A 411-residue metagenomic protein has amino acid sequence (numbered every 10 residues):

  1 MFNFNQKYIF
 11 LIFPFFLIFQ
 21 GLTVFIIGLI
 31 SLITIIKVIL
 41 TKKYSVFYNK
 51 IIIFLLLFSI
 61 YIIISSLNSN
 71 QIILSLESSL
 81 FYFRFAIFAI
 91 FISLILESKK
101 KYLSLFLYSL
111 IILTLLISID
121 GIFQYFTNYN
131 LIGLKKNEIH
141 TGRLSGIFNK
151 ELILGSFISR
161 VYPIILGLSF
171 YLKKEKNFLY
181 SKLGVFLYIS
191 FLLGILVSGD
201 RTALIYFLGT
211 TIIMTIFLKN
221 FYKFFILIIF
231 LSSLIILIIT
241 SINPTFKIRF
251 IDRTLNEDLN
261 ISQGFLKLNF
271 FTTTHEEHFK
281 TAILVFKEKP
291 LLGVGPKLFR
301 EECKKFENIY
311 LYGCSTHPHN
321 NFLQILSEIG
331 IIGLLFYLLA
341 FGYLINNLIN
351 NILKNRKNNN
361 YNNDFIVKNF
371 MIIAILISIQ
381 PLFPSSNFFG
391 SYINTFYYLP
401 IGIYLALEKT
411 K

Functional and structural regions predicted by a protein language model:
M1-E77, L94-S104, Y108, Y171-K182 (+3 more regions): Transmembrane signal-anchor hairpin modules in multi-pass inner-membrane enzymes, especially those that act on
I9, F19-L40, S79-I90, L154-Y162 (+3 more regions): Membrane-embedded alpha-helical segments of multi-pass membrane proteins, especially the transmembrane helices
I9-F10, K135-I147, Y312-L323: Juxtamembrane membrane-water interface segments that cap and precede transmembrane helices
I12-F13, I63, I87, S104-K135 (+9 more regions): Alpha-helical transmembrane segments of multi-pass inner-membrane proteins
P14-L29, V46-Y48, Y61-R84, L96-L105 (+3 more regions): Interfacial transmembrane-helix termini
I30-I35, L208-I212, K368-K411: Transmembrane alpha-helices of multi-pass inner-membrane enzymes
I119, S198, L218-L266, K280-E288 (+1 more regions): A membrane-periplasm/extracellular boundary helix in multi-pass inner-membrane enzymes that assemble envelope glycans
S262-I329: Long extracytoplasmic/lumenal interhelical loops at the membrane interface of multi-pass membrane proteins
